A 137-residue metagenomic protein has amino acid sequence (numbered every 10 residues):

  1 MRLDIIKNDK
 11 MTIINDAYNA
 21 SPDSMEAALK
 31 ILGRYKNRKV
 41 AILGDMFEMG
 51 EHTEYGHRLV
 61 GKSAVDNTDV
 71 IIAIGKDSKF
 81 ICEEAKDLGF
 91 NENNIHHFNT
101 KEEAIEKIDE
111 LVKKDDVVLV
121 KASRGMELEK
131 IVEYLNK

Functional and structural regions predicted by a protein language model:
M1-K137: ATP-dependent carboxylate-amine ligase
